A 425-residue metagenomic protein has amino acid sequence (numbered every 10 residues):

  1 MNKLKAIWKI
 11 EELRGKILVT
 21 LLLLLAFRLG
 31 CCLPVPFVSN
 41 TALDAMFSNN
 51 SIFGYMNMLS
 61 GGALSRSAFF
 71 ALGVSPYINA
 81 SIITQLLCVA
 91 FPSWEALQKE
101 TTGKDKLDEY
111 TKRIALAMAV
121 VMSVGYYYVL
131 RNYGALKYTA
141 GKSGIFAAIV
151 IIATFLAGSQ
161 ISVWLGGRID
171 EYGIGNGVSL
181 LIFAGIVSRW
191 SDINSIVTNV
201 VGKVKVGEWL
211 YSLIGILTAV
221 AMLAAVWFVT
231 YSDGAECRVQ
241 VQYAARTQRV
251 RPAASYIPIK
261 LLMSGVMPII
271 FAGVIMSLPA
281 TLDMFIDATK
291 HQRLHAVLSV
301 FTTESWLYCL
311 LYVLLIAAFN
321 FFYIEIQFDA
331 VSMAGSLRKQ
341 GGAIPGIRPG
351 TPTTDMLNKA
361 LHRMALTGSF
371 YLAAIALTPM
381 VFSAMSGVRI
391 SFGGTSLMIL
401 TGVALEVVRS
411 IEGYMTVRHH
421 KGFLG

Functional and structural regions predicted by a protein language model:
M1-Q98, T102-G425: N-terminal cationic and glycine-rich segments that engage phosphates or anionic surfaces
